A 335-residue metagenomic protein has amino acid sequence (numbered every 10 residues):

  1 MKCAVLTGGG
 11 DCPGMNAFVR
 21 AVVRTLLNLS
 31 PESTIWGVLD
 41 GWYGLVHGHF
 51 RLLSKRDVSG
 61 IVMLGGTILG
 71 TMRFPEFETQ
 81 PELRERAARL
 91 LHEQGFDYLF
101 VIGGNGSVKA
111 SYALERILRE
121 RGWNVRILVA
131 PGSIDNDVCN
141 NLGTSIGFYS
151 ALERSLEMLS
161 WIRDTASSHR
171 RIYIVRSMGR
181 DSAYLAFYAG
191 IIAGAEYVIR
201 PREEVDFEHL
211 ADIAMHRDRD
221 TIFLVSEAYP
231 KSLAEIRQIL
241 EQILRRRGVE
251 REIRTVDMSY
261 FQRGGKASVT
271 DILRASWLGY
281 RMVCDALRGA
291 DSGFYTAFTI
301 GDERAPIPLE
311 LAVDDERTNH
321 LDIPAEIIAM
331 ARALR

Functional and structural regions predicted by a protein language model:
M1-H47: N-terminal phosphate-binding or glycine-rich loops at protein starts, especially the Walker A/P-loop of NTPases
C3-V5, I61-F74, G132-G143, S168: Gly-rich Lys/Arg/Thr-decorated short loops/hinges at beta-loop-alpha junctions or inter-strand turns that position
G8-G10, V38-Y43, R73-F74, G104-N105 (+6 more regions): Short, ordered loop/turn segments at secondary-structure junctions
V38, H47, Y98-G103, K109-N124 (+2 more regions): Accessory alpha-helical/coil subdomains and C-terminal extensions that flank or cap enzyme catalytic cores
V46-D97, T144-E153, E157: Glycine-rich oxoanion-binding loops at beta->alpha junctions
I239-R335: C-terminal non-catalytic interaction/assembly regions of soluble proteins
